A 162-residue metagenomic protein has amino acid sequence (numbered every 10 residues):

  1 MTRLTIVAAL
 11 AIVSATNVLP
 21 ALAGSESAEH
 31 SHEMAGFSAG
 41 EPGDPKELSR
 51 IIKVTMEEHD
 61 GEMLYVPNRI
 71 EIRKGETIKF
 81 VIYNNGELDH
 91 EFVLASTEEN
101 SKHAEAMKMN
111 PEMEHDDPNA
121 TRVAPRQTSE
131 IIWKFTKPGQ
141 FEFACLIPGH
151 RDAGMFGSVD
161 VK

Functional and structural regions predicted by a protein language model:
M1-A8: Bacterial N-terminal signal peptides that target proteins for export
V18-P20: N-terminal signal peptide c-region/cleavage motif recognized by signal peptidases
G24, E29-E33, D117-K162: Extracellular/periplasmic metallocenter environments
E26-E47: Short N-terminal segments immediately surrounding and downstream of signal-peptide cleavage
P45-T77: N-terminal edge beta-strand
E62, K108-D116: Short beta-strand and strand-turn-strand segments in soluble, beta-rich domains
R69-L94, S129-K137, V161: Beta-strand cores of secreted/periplasmic/IMS beta-sandwich domains, seen most often in copper-related folds
E98-M109: Short aromatic-acidic-glycine turn motif
